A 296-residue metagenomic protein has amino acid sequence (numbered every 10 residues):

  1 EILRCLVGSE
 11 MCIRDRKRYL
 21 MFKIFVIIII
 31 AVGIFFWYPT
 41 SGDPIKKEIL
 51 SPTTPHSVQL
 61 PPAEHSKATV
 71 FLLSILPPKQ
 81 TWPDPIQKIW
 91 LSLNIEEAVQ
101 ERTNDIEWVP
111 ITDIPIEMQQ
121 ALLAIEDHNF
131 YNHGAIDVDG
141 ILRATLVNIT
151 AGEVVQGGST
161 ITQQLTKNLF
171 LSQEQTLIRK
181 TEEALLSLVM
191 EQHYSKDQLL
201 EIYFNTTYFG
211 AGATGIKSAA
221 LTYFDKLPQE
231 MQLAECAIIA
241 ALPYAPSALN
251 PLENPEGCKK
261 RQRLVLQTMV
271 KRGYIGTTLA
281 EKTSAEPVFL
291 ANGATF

Functional and structural regions predicted by a protein language model:
E1-D15: Single conserved hydrophobic/aromatic residue that forms the stacking wall/gate of nucleotide- or nucleobase-binding
R14-F296: Juxtamembrane regions of bacterial inner-membrane/periplasmic proteins, predominantly the peptidoglycan biogenesis
